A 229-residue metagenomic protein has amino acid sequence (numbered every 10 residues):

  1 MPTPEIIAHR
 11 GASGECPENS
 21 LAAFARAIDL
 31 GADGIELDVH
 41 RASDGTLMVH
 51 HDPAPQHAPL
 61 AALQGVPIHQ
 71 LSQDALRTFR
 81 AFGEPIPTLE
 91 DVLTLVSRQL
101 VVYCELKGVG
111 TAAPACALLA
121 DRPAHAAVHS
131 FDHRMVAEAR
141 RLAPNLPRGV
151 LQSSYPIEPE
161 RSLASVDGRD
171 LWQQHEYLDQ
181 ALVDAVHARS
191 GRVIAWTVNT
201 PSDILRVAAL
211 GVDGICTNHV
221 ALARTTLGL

Functional and structural regions predicted by a protein language model:
M1-L229: Phosphate-group recognition and catalysis centered on beta-loop-alpha active-site segments
